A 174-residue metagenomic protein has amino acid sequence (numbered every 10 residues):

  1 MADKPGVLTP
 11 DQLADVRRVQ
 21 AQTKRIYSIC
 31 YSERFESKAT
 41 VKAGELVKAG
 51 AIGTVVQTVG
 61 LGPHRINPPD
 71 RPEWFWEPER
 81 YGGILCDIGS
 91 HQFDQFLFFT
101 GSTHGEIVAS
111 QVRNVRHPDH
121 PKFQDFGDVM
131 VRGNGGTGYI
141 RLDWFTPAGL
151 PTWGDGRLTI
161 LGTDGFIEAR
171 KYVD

Functional and structural regions predicted by a protein language model:
D3-P5: Short helix/strand-capping hinge loops at secondary-structure junctions that flank key functional elements
V7-P69: A contiguous active-site-proximal alpha/beta segment in oxidoreductase catalytic domains
T9-P10, H64-D70, P118, A148-L150 (+1 more regions): A short beta-to-alpha transition loop/helix N-cap that caps and shapes the active-site region
R34-E36, L61-I66, V112-R116, W144-T146 (+1 more regions): Glycine-rich beta-alpha junction loops
I52, R132-G135, D164: A short, structured loop/turn motif at beta-sheet edges
R71-D155: Rossmann-like dinucleotide-binding domain that binds NAD(P)(H)
A148-P151, D155-D174: C-terminal glycine/acidic-rich active-site capping loop/insertion
